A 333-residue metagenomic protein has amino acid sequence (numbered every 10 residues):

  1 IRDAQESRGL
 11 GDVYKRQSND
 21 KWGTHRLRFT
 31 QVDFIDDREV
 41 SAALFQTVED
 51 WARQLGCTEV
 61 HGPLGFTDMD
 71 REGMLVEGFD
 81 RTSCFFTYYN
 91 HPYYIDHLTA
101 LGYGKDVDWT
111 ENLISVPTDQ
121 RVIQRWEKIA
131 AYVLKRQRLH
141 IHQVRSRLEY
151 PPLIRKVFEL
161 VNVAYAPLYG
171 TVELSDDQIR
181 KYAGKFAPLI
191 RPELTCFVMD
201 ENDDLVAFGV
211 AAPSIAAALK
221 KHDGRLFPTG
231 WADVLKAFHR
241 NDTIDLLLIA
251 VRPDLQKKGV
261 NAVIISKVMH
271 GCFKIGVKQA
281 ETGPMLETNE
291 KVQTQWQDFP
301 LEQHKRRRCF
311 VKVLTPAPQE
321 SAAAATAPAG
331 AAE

Functional and structural regions predicted by a protein language model:
I1-Y14: Single conserved hydrophobic/aromatic residue that forms the stacking wall/gate of nucleotide- or nucleobase-binding
R8, L194-D200: Cytosolic beta-strand hydrophobic patch enriched in CBS
R8, L27, D203-F208, I244: Glycine-rich phosphate/pyrophosphate-binding loop shared by adenosine-nucleotide-utilizing enzymes
G11, V32, C196, G209 (+1 more regions): Conserved GNAT-family N-acetyltransferase fold
D20-G102, V107, V172, H222-D298: Acyl-donor binding region in acyl/amide transferases
Y88-G170: Acyltransferase donor/substrate-recognition loop-hinge adjacent to the catalytic core
L113-A130, R308-E333: C-terminal "cap" of GNAT-fold acetyltransferases
L174-P192, V234-K236: Active-site rim helix/loop that mediates acceptor-substrate recognition in acyltransferases
